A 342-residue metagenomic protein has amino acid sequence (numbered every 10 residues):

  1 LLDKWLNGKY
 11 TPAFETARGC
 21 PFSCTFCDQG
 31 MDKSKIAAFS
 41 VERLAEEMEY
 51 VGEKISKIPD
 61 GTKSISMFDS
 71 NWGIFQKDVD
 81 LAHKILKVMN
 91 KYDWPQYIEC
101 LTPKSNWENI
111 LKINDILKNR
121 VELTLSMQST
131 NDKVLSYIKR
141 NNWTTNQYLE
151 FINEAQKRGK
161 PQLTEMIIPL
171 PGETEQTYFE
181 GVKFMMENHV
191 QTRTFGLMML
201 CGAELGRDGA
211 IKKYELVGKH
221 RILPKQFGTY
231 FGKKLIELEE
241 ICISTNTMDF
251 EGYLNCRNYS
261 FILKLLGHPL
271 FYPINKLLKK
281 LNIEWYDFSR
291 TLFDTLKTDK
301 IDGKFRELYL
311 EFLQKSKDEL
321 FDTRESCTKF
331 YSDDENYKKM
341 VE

Functional and structural regions predicted by a protein language model:
L1-K157, I168: Radical SAM [4Fe-4S] cluster-binding motif and immediate context
L1-L6, C201-G202, G209-K212, E342: Short intrinsically disordered, low-complexity coil segments enriched in acidic
G8-Y10, I236-C242: Flexible glycine/proline-enriched surface loops and loop-helix/loop-strand junctions
A45, G52-F68, Y97-E99, K118-S129 (+2 more regions): Conserved C-terminal portion of the radical SAM core fold that forms the substrate/S-adenosylmethionine-binding
I98-E108, N131-W143, I168-P169, L197-A210 (+2 more regions): Hydrophobic transmembrane alpha-helix bundles
E108-I110, Y178-E180, I243: Short alpha-helical segments and helix-capping/turn motifs at coil-helix boundaries
E240-E342: Radical SAM enzyme core and accessory elements
